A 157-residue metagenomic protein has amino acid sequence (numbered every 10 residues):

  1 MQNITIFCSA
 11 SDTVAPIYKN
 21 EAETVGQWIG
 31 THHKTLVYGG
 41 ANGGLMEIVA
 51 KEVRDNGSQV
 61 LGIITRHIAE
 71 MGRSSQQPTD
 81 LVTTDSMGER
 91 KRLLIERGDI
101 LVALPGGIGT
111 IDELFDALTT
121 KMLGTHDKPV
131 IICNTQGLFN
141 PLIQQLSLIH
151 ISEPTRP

Functional and structural regions predicted by a protein language model:
M1-Q59: Glycine-rich beta-alpha loop segments
Y38-M87: Glycine-rich, small/polar surface segments that engage phosphate groups of diverse ligands
G44-I48, L138-S147: Glycine-rich, charge-decorated loop segments at or immediately adjacent to ligand/cofactor-binding or catalytic sites
E47-E52, D112-G124: Short Gly/Thr/Asp-enriched flexible loops that form oxyanion-binding sites at enzyme active sites
I64, L104, L118-I143: Short, acidic/small-residue loops that bind anionic groups at enzyme active sites
G98: An anion/phosphate-binding loop that grips the pyrophosphate of nucleotide cofactors and donors
L101: Hydrophobic acceptor-binding patch used for acceptor engagement in glycosyltransferases
S147-P157: Residue-level detector of conserved catalytic or cofactor/ligand-binding positions in enzyme active sites
